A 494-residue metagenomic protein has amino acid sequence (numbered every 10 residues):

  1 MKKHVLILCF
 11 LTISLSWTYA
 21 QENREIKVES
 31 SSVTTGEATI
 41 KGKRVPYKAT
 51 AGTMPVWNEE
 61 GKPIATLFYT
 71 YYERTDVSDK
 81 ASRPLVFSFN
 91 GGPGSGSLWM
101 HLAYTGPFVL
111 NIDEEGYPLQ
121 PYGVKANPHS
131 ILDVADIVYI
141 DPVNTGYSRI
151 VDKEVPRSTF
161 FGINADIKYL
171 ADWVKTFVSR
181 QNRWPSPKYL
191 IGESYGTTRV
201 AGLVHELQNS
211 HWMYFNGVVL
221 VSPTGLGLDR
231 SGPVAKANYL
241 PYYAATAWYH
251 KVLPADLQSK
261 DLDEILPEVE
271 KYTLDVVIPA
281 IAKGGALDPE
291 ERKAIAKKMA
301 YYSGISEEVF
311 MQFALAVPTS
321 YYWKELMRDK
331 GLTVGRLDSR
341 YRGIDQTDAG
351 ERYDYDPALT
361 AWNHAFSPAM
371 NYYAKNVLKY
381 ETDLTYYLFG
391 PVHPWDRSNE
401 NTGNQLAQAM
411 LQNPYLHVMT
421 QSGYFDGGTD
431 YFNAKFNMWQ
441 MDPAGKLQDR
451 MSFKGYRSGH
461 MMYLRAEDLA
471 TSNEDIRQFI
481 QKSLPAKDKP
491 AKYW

Functional and structural regions predicted by a protein language model:
Q21-L85, A103: Catalytic-loop region of hydrolases
G61-F161, W439: N-terminal cap/lid subdomain of alpha/beta-hydrolase-fold enzymes
P107-N111, V204, Q208-Y301: A catalytic-pocket lid/entrance helix-loop region that shapes and gates access to the active site across common
L132-D133, P142, F160-S179: Alpha/beta-hydrolase active-site loop
R183-Y195: Alpha/beta-hydrolase fold nucleophile elbow
G284-T429: Alpha/beta-hydrolase fold catalytic core
L416, D430-Q440: Short alpha-helix in the alpha/beta-hydrolase fold that links the catalytic acid
R457-D468: Catalytic histidine-centered segment of alpha/beta-hydrolase-like enzymes
